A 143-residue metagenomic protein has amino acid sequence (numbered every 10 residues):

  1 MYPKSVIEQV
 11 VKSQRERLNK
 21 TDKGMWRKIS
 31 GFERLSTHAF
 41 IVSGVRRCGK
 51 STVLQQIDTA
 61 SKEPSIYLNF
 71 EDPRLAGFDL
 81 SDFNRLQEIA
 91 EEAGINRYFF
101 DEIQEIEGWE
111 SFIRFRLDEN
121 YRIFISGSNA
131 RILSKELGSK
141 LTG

Functional and structural regions predicted by a protein language model:
M1-G143: Phosphate-binding site recognition
